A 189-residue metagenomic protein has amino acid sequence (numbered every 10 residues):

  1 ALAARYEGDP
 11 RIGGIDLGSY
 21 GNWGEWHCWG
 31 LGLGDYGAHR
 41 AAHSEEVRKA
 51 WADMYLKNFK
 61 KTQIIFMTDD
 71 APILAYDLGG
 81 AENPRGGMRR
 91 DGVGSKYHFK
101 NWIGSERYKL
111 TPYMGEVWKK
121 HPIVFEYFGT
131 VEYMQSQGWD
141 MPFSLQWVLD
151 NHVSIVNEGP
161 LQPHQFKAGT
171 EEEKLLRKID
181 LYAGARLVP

Functional and structural regions predicted by a protein language model:
A1, W26-G37: Surface-exposed, active-site-proximal loop segments in enzymatic domains
A1-D16, V47-M54, N58: An active-site-proximal structural segment forming one wall of the substrate-binding cleft that immediately precedes
P10, D16-G24, T68-D70: Short, flexible loop/turn elements at secondary-structure junctions
I12-D16, Q63-I65, P122-V124, I155: Structural preference for beta-strand elements that scaffold enzyme active sites
G24-H27, L74-Y76: Extracytoplasmic/secreted cell-surface and envelope-processing proteins
G34-T62, N83-W102: Acidic, His- and aromatic-enriched active-site or binding-groove loops in soluble protein domains that engage sugars
Y55, K60-A75: A cross-taxonomic marker for long C-terminal extensions/tails that follow the last structured domain
A71-P189: Substrate-binding cleft of secreted/luminal carbohydrate-active enzymes
